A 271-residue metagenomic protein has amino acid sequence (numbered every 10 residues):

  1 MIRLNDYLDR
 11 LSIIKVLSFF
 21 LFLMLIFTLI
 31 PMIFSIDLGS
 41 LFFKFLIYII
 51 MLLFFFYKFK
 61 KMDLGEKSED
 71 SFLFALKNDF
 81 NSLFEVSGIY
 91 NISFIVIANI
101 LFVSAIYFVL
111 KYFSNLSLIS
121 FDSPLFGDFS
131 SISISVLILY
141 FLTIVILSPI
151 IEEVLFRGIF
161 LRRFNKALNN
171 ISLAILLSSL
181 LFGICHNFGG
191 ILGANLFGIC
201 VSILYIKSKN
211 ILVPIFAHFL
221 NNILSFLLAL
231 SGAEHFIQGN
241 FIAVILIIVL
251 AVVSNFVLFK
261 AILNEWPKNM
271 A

Functional and structural regions predicted by a protein language model:
M1-D9: Short, Lys/Arg-rich, polar N-terminal cytosolic tail immediately upstream of the first transmembrane signal-anchor
I14-S18, I89-I97, I138, L142 (+4 more regions): Hydrophobic alpha-helical transmembrane segments
V16-L76, F94: Alpha-helical transmembrane segments in multi-pass membrane proteins
F20-L29, I47-Y57, I97-F108, A243-L263: Hydrophobic core of alpha-helical transmembrane segments in multi-pass integral membrane proteins
M32, G190-I247: Functionally important transmembrane alpha-helices
I33-L38, E69-S148, R162, H235 (+1 more regions): Juxtamembrane helix-loop-helix connectors linking adjacent transmembrane helices in multi-pass membrane enzymes
F59-K67, F256-A271: Membrane-interface capping segments at transmembrane-helix boundaries
I151-L177, I203-N210: Membrane-interface helix/loop boundary segments of multi-pass membrane proteins
